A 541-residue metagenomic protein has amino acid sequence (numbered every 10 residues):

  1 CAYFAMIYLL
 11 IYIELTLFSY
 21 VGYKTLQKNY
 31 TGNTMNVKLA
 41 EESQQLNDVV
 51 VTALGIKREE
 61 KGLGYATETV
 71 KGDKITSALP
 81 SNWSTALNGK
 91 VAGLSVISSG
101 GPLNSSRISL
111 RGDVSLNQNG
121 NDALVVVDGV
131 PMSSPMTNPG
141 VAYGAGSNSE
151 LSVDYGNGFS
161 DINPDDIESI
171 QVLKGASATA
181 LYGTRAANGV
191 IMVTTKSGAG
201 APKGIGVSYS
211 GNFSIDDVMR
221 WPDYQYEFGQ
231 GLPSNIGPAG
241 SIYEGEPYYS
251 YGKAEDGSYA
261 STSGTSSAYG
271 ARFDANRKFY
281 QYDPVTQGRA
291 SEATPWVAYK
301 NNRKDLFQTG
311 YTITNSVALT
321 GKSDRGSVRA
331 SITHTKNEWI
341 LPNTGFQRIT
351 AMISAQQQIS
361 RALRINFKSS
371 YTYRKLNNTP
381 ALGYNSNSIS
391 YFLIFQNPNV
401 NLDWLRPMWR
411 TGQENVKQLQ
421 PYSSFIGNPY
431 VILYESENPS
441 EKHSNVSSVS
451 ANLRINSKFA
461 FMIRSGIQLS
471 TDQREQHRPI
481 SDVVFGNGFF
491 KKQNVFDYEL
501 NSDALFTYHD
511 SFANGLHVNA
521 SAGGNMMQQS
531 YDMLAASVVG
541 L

Functional and structural regions predicted by a protein language model:
C1, L17-V21, V37, L46-G55 (+5 more regions): N-terminal secretion/transport leader regions
A5-L9, V130-K174: Short acidic/polar hinge/loop motifs at secondary-structure boundaries that mediate gating or recognition
L15-T76, S84: Short, acidic, small-residue-rich periplasmic hinge/interaction motif at the N-terminus of Gram-negative outer-membrane
M35-K38, T52, K90-A92, P164-S208 (+4 more regions): A beta-strand signature from Gram-negative outer-membrane beta-barrel systems, especially the internal plug domain
K61, D122, N138-P139, G200-A298 (+4 more regions): Surface-exposed loop/interface segments of Gram-negative outer-membrane beta-barrel transport/assembly proteins
A66-G89, S95-P102, S109-L116, V127-D128 (+2 more regions): Short, polar/charged loop or turn motifs at beta-strand boundaries
P80, P164, G198, T312 (+4 more regions): Outer-membrane beta-barrel channels and translocator barrels
T85-P139, E168-S169, T179-A199: Extracytoplasmic beta-strand/coil segments of soluble accessory domains associated with Gram-negative outer-membrane
